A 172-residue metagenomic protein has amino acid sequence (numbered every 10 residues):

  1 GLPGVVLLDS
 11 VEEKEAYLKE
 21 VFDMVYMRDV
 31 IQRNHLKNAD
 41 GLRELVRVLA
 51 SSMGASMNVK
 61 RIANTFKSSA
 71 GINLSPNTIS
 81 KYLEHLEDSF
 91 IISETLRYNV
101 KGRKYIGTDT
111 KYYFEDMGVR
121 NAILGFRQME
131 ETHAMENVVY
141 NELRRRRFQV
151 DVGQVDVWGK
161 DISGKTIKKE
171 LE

Functional and structural regions predicted by a protein language model:
P3-L171: Accessory nucleic acid-recognition modules appended to NTPase machines
